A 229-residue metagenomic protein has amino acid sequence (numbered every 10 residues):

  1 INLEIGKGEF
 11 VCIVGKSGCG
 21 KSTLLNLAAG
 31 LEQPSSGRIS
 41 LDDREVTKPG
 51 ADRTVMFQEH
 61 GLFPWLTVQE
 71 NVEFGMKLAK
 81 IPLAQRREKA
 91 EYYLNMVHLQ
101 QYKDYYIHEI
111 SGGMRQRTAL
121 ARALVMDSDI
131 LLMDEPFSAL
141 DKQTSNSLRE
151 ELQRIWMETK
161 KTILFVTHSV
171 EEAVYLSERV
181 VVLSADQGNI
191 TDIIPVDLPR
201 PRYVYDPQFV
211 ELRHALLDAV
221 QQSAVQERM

Functional and structural regions predicted by a protein language model:
V14-K16: The feature captures the beta-strand-to-loop junction immediately N-terminal to the Walker
A29: Helix-to-loop junction immediately C-terminal to a conserved catalytic motif
G37-P49: Conserved ABC transporter NBD signature motif
M56, L120: Hydrophobic anchor residue at the start of the ABC signature
L66-E73: Short coil-to-helix segment of the ABC ATPase nucleotide-binding domain corresponding to the Q-loop/switch region
E73, K77, A84-Y102, R154: Conserved ABC ATPase "signature" region
Y105-H108, M126: Conserved signature/switch motifs of ABC ATPase nucleotide-binding domains
L131-D134: Catalytic Walker B motif of ABC-type/P-loop ATPase nucleotide-binding domains
